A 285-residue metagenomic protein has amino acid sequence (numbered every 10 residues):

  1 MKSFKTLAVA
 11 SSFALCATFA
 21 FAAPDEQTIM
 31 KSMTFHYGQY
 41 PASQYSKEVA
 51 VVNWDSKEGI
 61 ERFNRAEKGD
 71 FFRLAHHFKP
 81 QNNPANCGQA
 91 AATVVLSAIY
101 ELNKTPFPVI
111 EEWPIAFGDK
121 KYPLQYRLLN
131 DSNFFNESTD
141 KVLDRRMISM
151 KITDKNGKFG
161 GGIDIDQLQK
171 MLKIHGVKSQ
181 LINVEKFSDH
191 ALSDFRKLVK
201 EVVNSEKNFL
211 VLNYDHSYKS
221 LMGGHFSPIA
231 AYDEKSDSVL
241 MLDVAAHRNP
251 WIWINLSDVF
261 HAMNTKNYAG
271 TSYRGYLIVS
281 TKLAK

Functional and structural regions predicted by a protein language model:
M1-V9: Bacterial N-terminal signal peptides that target proteins for export
A10-T18: Bacterial N-terminal signal peptides
A20-P24: Boundary at the C-terminal end of the N-terminal hydrophobic targeting segment
D25-E48, S272-K285: Enzymes acting in ubiquitin/UBL processing and closely related pathways, dominated by cysteine-dependent isopeptidases
P41-N53, N64-H190, Y268: Cysteine-nucleophile protease catalytic domains, especially the papain-like/related folds used in DUB/UBL proteases
P84-A85, V94, K186-D189, H216-S220 (+2 more regions): Solvent-exposed loop/turn segments at secondary-structure junctions within structured extracellular/periplasmic domains
I182-L240: Active-site-adjacent substructure of cysteine-protease-like catalytic cores
D233-K285: Noncatalytic regulatory segments and standalone regulatory/sensor domains
